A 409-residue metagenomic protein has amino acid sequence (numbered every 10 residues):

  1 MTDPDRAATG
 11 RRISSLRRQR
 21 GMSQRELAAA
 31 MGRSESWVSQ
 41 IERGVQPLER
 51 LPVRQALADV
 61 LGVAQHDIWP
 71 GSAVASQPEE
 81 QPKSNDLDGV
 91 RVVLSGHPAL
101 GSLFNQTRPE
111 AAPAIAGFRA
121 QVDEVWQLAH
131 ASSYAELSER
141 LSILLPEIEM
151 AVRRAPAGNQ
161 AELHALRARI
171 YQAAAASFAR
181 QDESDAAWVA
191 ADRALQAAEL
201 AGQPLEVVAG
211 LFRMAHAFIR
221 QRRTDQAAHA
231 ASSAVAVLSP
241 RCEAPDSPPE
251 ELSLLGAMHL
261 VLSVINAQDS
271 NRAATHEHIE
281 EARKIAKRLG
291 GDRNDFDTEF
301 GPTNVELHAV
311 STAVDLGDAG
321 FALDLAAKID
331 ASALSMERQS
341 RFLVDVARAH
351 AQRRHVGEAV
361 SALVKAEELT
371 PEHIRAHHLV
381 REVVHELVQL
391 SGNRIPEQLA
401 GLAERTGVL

Functional and structural regions predicted by a protein language model:
M1-R20: A short, Lys/Arg-rich alpha-helix, primarily the initiator
I13, Q24-A28, V38-I41, I68: Conserved hydrophobic/aromatic packing and binding residues within compact polymer-binding modules
R17, A28, A58: The alpha-helix within a helix-turn-helix
G32, P52-D67: DNA major-groove recognition helix of helix-turn-helix/homeodomain DNA-binding modules
G32-L48, A73: Recognition helix of helix-turn-helix/homeodomain-like DNA-binding domains that insert into the DNA major groove
G62-Q77, V305: Short C-terminal boundary/hinge segments that cap the last helix of small helical domains
P70-H97: Short, charged recognition helix plus adjacent turn of helix-turn-helix-like nucleic-acid-binding domains
E110-L409: Conserved binding/catalytic microenvironments
